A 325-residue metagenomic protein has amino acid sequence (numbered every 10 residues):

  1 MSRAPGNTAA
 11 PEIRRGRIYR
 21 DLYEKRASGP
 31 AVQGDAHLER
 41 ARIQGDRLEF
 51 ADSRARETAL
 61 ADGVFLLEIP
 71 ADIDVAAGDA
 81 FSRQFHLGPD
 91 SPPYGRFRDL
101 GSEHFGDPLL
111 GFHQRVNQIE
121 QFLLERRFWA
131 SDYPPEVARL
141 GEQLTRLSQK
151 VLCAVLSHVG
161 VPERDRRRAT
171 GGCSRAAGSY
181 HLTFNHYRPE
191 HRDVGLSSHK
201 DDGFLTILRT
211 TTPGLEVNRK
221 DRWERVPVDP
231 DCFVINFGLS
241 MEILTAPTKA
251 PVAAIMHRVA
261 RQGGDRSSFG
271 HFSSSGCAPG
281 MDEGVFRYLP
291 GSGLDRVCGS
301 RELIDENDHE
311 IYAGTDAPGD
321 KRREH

Functional and structural regions predicted by a protein language model:
M1-L66, V75: Fe(II)/2-oxoglutarate
S2-T8, T210-H309, R322-H325: Catalytic core of Fe(II)/2-oxoglutarate
P11-V32, F50, P290-H325: Terminal targeting/low-complexity segments that flank the catalytic cores of oxidoreductases
Y23, A27, A71-I73, R126 (+8 more regions): Short, flexible loop/turn elements at secondary-structure junctions
F50-S53, H104-L109, A254: Short alpha-helical segments and helix-capping/turn motifs at coil-helix boundaries
D62, S198, Y288: Single, functionally critical "micro-switch" positions that shape active/binding sites and transmembrane helices
I73-D79: Short, conserved charged micro-motifs
F81-V226: Non-heme Fe(II) oxygenase catalytic core, chiefly the N-lobe of the double-stranded beta-helix
